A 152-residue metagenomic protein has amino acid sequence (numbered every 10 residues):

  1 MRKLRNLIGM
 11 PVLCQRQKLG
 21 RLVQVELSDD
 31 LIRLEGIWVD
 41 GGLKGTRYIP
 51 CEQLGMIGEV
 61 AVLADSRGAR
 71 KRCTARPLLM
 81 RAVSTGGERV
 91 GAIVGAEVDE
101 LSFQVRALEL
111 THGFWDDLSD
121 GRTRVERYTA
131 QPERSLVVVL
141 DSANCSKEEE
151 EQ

Functional and structural regions predicted by a protein language model:
M1-Q152: Peripheral interaction segments used for macromolecular assembly
